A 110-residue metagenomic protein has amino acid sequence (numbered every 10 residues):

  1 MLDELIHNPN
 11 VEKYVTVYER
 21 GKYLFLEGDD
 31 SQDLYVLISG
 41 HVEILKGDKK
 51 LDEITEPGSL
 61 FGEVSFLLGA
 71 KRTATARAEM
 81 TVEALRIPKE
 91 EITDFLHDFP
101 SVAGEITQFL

Functional and structural regions predicted by a protein language model:
M1-L45: Regulatory nucleotide-sensing modules
E4-L5, R72, I92-L110: A small-molecule sensor/coupling module
G21, P57-G58, T107: Loop/turn positions that initiate beta-strands
L34, D52-E53, A84: A residue-level structural signature of the nucleotidyltransferase/glycosyltransferase Rossmann-like core
L37, E56, I87-P88: A conserved hydrophobic position in a structured secondary element of the catalytic/binding core that shapes
L45, E63-V64, F95, E105: Residues that scaffold the ATP/ADP-binding catalytic core of kinase and kinase-like folds
K49-E63: Short acidic-glycine-tyrosine-enriched beta hairpin
G69-E90: Ligand-binding loop in jelly-roll beta-barrel domains
